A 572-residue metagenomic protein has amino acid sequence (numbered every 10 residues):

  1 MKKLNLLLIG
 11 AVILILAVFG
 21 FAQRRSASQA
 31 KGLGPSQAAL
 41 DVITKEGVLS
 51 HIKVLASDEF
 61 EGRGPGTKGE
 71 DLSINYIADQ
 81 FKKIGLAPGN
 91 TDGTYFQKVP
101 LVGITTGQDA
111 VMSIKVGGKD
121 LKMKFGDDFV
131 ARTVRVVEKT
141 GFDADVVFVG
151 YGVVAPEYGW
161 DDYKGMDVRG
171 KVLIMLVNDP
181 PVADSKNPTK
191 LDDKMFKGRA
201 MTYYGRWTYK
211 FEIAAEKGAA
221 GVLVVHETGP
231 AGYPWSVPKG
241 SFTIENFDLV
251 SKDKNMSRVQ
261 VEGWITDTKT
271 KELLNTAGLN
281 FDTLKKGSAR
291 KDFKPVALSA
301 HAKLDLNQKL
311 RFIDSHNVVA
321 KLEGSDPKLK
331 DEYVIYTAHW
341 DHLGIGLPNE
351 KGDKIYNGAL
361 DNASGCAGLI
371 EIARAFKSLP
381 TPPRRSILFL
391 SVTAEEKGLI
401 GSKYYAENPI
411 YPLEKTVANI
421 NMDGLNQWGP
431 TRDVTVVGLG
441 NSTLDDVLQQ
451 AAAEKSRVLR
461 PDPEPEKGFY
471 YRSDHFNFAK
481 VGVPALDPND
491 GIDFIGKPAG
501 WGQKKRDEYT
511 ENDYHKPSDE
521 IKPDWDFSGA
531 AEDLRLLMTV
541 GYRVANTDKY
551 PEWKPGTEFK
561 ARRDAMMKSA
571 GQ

Functional and structural regions predicted by a protein language model:
A22-T91, D331, K554: N-terminal hydrophobic or amphipathic helices/low-complexity stretches enriched in small/hydrophobic/Pro/Gly
K31-S36, A110, K115-D120, K124-G165 (+3 more regions): Soluble metallo-hydrolase cores and metallopeptidase-like ectodomains found primarily in the secretory/periplasmic
G34-V42, D58-K68, P100, T133-V137 (+9 more regions): Second-shell loop/turn segments in exported
E61-T189, L298, D314-S315, T443: Noncatalytic luminal/extracellular "stalk/propeptide" segments of secretory-pathway proteins
K122-D127, E138-K139, K164, P181 (+2 more regions): Metal-dependent peptidase/peptidase-like ectodomains
K124-D253, R258-V259, E323, L347 (+3 more regions): Extracellular/luminal Protease-associated
P230, G344, E350-T443, P555: Acidic/histidine-rich catalytic neighborhood of metal-dependent amide-processing enzymes
R374, S378, I492-R563: His/Asp/Glu-rich mid-to-C-terminal helical/loop segments that flank catalytic regions of hydrolases
